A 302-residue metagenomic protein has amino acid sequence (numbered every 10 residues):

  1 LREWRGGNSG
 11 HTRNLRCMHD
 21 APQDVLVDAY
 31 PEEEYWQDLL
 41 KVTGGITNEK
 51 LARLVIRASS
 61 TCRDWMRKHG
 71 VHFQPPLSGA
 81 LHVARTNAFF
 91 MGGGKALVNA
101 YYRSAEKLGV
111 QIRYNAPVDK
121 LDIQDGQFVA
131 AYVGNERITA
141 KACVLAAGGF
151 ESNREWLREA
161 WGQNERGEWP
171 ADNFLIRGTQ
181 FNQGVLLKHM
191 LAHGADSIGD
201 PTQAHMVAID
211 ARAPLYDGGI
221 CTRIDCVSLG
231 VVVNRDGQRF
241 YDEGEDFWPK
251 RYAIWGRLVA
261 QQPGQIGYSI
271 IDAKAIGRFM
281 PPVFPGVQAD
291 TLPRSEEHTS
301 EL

Functional and structural regions predicted by a protein language model:
E3-Q111, P117-K120, W156-E159, Q163 (+5 more regions): Conserved N-terminal/central alpha/beta ligand/cofactor-binding core
C17, A21-Q23, L175, V287 (+1 more regions): Small-residue helix-packing and pore-constriction motifs in hydrophobic alpha-helices
A52, N87-K95, N173-Q180, T222 (+4 more regions): Hydrophobic alpha-helical scaffolding
A84-G94, A130, A213-C221: Charged, often glycine-rich, active-site loop that binds/positions anionic groups
L121-R137, C143: Conserved beta-strand-loop-beta-strand element in the redox core of flavoprotein oxidoreductases
I138-D210: Glycine-rich loop(s) and the adjacent beta-strand/alpha-helix scaffold that form part
Q183, L187-H189, H193-E296, S300: An anion/pyrophosphate-binding glycine-rich loop and adjacent beta-alpha core in soluble alpha-beta enzymes
